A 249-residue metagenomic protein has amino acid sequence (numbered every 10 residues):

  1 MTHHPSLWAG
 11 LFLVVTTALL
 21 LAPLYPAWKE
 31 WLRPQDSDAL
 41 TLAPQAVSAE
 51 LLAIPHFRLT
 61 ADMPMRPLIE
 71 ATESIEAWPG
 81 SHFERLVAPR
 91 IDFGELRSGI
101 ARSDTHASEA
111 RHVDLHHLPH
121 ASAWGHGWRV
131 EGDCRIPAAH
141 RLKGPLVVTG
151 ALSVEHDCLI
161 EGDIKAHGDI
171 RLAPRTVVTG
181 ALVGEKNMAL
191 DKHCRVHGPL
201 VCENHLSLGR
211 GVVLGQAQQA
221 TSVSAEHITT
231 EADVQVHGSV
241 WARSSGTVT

Functional and structural regions predicted by a protein language model:
M1-E30: N-terminal signal-anchor transmembrane alpha helix of single-pass membrane proteins, serving as the membrane-anchoring
L24-T249: Extended beta-solenoid/beta-helix repeat architectures
